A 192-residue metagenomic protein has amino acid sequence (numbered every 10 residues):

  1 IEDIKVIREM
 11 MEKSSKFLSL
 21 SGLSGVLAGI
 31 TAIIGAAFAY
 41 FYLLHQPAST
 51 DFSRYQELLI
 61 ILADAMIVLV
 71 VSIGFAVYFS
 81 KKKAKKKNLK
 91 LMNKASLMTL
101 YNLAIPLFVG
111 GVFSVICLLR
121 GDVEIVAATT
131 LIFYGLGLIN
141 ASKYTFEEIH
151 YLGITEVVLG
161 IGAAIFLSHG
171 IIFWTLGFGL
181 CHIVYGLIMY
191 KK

Functional and structural regions predicted by a protein language model:
I1-L23: N-terminal juxtamembrane cytosolic/stromal segments of multi-pass membrane proteins
S15-F108: Selected alpha-helical membrane-embedding segments in polytopic membrane proteins
G22, G29, M66, A104 (+6 more regions): Residues within membrane-spanning alpha-helices of integral membrane proteins, especially the hydrophobic core/packing
A32-A39, L69-A76, L107-G111, L131-Y134 (+3 more regions): Helical transmembrane-bundle signal
F41-L59, V115-I125, F166-G170: Helix-coil boundary and interhelical linker segments in multi-pass alpha-helical membrane proteins
L89-I149: Membrane-proximal helix-loop-helix units in multi-pass membrane proteins
G137-K192: Terminal transmembrane helical module of multi-pass membrane proteins
